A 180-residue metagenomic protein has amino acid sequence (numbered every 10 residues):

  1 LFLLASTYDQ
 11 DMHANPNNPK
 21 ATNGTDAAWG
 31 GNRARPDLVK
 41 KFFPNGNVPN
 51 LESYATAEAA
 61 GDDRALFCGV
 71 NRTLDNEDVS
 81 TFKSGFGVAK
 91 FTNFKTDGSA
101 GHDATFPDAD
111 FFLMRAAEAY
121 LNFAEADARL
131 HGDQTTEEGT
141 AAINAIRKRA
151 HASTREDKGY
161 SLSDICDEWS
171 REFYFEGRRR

Functional and structural regions predicted by a protein language model:
L1-F2, D62, D110-I146, L162-E176: Extended, hydrophobic/aromatic-rich amphipathic alpha-helical segments that build helical scaffolds
L1-N122, D127-R129: Elongated scaffold/linker segments in the mid-to-C-terminal portions of large proteins
A5-Y8, H151-K158, C166-R180: C-terminal capping/lid segments that line or modulate ligand- or cofactor-binding pockets
R64, R72, K83, K95 (+3 more regions): Surface-exposed charge patches in extracellular/virion surface proteins
